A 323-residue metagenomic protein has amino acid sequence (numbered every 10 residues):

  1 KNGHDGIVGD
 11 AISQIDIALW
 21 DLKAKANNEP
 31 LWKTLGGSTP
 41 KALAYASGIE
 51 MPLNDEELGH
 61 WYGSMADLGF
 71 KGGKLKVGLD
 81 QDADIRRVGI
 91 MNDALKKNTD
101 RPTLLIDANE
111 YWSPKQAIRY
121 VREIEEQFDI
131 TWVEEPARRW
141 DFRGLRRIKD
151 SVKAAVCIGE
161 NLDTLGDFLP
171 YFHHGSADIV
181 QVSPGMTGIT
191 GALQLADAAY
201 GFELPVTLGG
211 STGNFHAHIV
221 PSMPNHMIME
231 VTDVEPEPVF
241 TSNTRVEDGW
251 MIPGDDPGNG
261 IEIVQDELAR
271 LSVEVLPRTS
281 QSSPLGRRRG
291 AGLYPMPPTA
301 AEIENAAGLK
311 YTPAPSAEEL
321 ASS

Functional and structural regions predicted by a protein language model:
K1-L105, N109-Y111, K115-I118, E123 (+1 more regions): N-terminal capping/lid subdomain adjacent to the active-site entrance of alpha/beta enzymes
I12, I17, I130-T131, H226: Residue-level recognition of hydrophobic positions within alpha-helical transmembrane segments
I15, L19-K23, A192-L195, H216-V220: Buried hydrophobic packing segments
S47, G159, G209, E230-V231: Generic beta-sheet signal
L75-G210, I219: Catalytic core of soluble alpha/beta enzymes
D163, P184-T187, G213, V234 (+3 more regions): Short, glycine-/Ser/Thr-/acidic-enriched flexible segments
T212-G249, D256-G258: Active-site pocket-lining/capping segments in soluble small-molecule metabolic enzymes
